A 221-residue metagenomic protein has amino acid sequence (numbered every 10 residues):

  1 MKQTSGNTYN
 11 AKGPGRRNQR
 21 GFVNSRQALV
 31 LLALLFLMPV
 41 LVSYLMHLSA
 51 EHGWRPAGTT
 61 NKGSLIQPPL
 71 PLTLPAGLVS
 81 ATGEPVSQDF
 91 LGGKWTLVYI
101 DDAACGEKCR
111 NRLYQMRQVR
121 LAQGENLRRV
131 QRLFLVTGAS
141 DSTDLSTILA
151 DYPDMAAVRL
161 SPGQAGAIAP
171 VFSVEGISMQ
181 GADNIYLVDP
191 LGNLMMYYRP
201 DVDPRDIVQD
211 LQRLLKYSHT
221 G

Functional and structural regions predicted by a protein language model:
M1-G13: N-terminal intrinsically disordered, acidic low-complexity segments at the extreme N-terminus
G13-V23: Cytosolic juxtamembrane amphipathic/interface segments immediately preceding and feeding into a transmembrane helix
Q27-H47: Hydrophobic membrane-insertion alpha-helices, especially the h-region of bacterial N-terminal signal peptides
L37-L41, E51-D89: N-terminal "domain-start" segment that seeds a small globular fold
H52, L113-L133: Conserved helix-turn-beta segment immediately C-terminal to the redox Cys motif in thioredoxin-like folds
Q88-M116: Short active-site neighborhood of thiol/selenol oxidoreductases, capturing the structured segment around
L133, A139-S140, L145-A182: Short, internal strand/loop/helix patches that form the active-site neighborhood or redox-interaction surface
Q180-G221: Thiol-/selenol-based redox modules, centered on thioredoxin-like and closely related oxidoreductase domains
